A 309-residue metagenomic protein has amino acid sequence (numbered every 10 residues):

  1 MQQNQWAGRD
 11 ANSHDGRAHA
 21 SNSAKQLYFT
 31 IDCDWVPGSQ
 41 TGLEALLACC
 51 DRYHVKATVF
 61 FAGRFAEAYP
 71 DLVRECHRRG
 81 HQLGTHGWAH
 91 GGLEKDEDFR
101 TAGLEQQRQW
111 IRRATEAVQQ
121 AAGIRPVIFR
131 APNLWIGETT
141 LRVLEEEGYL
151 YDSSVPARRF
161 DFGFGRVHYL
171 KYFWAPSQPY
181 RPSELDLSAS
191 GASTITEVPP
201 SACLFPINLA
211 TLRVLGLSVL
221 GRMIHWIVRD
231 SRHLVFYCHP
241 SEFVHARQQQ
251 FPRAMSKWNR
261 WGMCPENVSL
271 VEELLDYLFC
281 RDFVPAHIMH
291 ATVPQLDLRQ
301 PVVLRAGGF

Functional and structural regions predicted by a protein language model:
Q2, W6, D15-Q82: Active-site beta->alpha N-cap acidic-glycine motif
Q2-W6, R52-Y53, A57-T58, G216-F309: C-terminal domain-boundary segment and adjacent tail
A11-S13: Short, low-complexity intrinsically disordered segments enriched in A/P/G/S/L with frequent Arg, especially at protein
Q26, Y53-G137, Y149-L150, S154-V155 (+2 more regions): Metal-dependent polysaccharide deacetylase catalytic core of the NodB/CE4 family, i.e., the active-site-bearing domain
I31-P37, F60-A62, E97-Q106, P126-V127 (+3 more regions): The substrate-binding groove and active-site-proximal loops of carbohydrate-active enzymes, especially glycoside
L43, L47, P70-R74, R108-T115 (+3 more regions): Generic structural signal for well-ordered alpha-helices, preferentially at hydrophobic/aromatic core positions
H77, Q82-G84, T139-D152, R253 (+1 more regions): Short, electropositive alpha-helical surface patch
I128-F236: Active-site-adjacent pocket scaffolds in enzyme catalytic domains
